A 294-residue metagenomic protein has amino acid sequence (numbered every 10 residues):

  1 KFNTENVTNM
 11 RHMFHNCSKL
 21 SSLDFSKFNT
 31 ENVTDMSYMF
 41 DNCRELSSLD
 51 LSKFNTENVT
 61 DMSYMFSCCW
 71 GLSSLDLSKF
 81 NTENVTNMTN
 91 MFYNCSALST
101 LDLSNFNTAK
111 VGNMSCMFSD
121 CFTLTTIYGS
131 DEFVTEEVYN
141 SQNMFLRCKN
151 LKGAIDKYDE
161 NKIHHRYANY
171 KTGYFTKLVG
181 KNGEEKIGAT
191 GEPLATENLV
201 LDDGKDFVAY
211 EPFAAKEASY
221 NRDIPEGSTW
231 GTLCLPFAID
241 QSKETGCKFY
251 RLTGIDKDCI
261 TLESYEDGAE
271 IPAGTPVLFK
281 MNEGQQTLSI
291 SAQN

Functional and structural regions predicted by a protein language model:
K1-G183: Negatively charged
C95, Y167, P212, P225-G227 (+1 more regions): A generic structural signal for short, solvent-exposed coil/turn residues that cap or connect secondary-structure
G180-T245, Y265-N294: A short, polar beta-strand/turn micro-motif
A214, G254-Y265: Short linear interaction motifs
Q241-D256: Short, surface-exposed polybasic-aromatic patches that bind anionic ligands, especially phosphate groups
